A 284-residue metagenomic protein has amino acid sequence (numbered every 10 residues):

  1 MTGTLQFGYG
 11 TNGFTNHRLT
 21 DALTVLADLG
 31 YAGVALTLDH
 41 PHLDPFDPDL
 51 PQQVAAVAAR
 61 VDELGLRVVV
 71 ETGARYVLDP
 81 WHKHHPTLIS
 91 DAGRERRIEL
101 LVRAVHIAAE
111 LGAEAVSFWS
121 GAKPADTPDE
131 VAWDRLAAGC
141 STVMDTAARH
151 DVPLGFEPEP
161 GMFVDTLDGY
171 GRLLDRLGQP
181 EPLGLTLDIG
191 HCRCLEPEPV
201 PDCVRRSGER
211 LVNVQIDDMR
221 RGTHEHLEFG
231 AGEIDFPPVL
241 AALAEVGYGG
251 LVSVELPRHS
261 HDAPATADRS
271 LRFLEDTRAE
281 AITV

Functional and structural regions predicted by a protein language model:
M1-G8, T15-A32, D62, G112 (+4 more regions): Histidine-acidic metal/acid-base catalytic patches
G10-F14, D39-P41, G73-R75, G121-K123 (+4 more regions): Active-site beta-loop-alpha junctions enriched in small/polar residues
T20-D21, D62-L64, V77-G184: Active-site acidic/histidine proton-transfer and metal-coordination neighborhood in alpha/beta enzyme cores
L29-P41, V70-H82, S120: Short, conserved active-site loops that position catalytic residues or coordinate cofactors/metal ions across diverse
A35-T37, V69-G73, F118, G208-M219: Non-cysteine beta-strand/loop elements that form the S-adenosyl-L-methionine
T37-A58, S120, P124: Glycine-rich, proline-tolerant flexible connector loops at the mouths of alpha/beta enzymes
P41-P45, L78-W81, T87, P124-D129 (+2 more regions): A short acidic, helix-capping loop that chelates divalent metal ions and anchors anionic groups
D47-V54, S90-R94, I98, D126-W133 (+4 more regions): Flexible, glycine- and charge-enriched loops at secondary-structure boundaries
